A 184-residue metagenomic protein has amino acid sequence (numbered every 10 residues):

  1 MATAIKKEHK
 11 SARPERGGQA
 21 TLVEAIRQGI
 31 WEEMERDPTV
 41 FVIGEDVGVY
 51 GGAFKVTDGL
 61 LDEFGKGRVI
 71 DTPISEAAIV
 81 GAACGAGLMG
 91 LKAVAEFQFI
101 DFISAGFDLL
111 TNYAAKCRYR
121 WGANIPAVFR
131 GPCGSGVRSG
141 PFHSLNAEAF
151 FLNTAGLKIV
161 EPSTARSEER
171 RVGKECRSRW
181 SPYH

Functional and structural regions predicted by a protein language model:
A2-K174: Thiamine diphosphate
G173-H184: Positively charged, low-complexity/disordered segments
